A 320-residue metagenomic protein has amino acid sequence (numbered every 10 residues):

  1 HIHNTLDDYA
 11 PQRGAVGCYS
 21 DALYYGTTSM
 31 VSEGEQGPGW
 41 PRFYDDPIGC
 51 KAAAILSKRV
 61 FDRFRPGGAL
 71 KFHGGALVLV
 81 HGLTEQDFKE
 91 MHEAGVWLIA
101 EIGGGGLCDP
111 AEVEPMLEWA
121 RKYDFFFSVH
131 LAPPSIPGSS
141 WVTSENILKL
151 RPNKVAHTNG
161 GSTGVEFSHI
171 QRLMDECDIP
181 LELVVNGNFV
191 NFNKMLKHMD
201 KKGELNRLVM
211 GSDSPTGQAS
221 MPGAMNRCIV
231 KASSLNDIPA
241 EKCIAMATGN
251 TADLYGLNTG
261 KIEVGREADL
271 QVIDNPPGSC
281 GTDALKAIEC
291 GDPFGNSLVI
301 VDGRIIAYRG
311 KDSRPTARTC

Functional and structural regions predicted by a protein language model:
H1-D7, S128-P133: Histidine-centered catalytic micro-motifs
T5-A69, H81-A94: Alpha-helical scaffold segments that flank or form the walls of functional sites
G17, A52-V60, Q86, E90 (+6 more regions): Alpha-helical scaffolding segments of alpha/beta enzyme cores, especially the outer helices of TIM-barrel or partial
T28, W97, N153, D269: Receiver (REC) domain switch/active-site residues of two-component response regulators
E35-G37, A76-L79, G187, N250: Acidic, glycine-rich active-site loops and adjacent beta-strand->loop/helix elements that engage anionic groups
L98-A219: Active-site core of metal-dependent hydrolases
M199-P276: His/Asp/Glu-enriched, well-ordered alpha-helical/loop segment that forms or immediately abuts the divalent-metal
A268-C320: C-terminal cap of metal-dependent C-N hydrolases
